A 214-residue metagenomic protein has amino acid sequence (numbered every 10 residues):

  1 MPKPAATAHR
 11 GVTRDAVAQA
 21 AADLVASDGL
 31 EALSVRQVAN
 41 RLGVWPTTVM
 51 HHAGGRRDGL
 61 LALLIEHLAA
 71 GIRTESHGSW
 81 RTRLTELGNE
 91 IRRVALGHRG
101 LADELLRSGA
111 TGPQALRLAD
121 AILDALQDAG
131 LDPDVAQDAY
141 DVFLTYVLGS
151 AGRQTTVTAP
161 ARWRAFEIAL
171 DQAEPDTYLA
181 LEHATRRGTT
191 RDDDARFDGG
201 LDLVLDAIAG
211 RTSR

Functional and structural regions predicted by a protein language model:
M1-V12, Y178-G188: N-terminal intrinsically disordered/low-complexity leader segments
A16, A20, L24-G59, L63: Helix-turn-helix
G59, E86, R117, A121 (+3 more regions): Amphipathic alpha-helical interaction segments
A62-I65, R92-A121, G152, L179-H183: Amphipathic alpha-helical segments used for helix-helix packing
I65-G71: Short, basic, alpha-helical segments at the C-terminal edge of helix-turn-helix-like DNA-binding modules
R73-Q114, P133-A136, Y140: Hydrophobic alpha-helical connector segments
D120-T155, W163-I168: A contiguous pocket-lining binding segment that forms or flanks enzyme active sites
T156, P160-R214: C-terminal peripheral helix-coil segments that are non-catalytic and often amphipathic
